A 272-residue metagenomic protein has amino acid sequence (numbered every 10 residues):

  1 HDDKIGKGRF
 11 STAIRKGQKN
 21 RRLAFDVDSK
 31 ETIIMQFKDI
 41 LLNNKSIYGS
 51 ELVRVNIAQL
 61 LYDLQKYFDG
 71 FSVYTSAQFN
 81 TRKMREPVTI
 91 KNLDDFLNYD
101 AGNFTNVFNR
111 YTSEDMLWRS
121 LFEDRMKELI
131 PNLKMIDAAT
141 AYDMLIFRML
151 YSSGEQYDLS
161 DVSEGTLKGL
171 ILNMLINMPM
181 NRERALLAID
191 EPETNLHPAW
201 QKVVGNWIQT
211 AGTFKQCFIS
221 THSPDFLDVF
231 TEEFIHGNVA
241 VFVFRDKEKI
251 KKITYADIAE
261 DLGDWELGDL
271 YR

Functional and structural regions predicted by a protein language model:
H1-D124, E128, K134: Electropositive, glycine-dotted interaction segments that contact anionic polymers or phosphate-rich ligands
R125, M135-R272: Switch/communication elements of ASCE P-loop NTPase nucleotide-binding domains
